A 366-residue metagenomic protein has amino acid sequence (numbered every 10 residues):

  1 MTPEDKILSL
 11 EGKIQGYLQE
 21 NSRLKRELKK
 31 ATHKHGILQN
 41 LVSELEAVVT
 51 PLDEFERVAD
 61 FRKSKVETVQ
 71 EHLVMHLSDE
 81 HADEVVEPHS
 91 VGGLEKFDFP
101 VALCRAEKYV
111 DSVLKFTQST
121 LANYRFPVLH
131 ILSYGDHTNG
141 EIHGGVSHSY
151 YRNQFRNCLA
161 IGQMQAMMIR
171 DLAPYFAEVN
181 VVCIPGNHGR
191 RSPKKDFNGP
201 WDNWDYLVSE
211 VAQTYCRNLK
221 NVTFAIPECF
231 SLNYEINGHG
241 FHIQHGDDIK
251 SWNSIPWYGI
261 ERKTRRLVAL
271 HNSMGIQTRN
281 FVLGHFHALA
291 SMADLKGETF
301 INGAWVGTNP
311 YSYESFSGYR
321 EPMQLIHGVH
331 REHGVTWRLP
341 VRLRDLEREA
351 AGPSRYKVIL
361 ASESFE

Functional and structural regions predicted by a protein language model:
P3-S9, K13-G16, E20-R23, E27-I37 (+2 more regions): Heptad-repeat coiled-coil/leucine-zipper oligomerization helices
L10, A31, D60-E80, P88 (+1 more regions): Core catalytic region of metal-dependent phosphoesterases/phosphodiesterases, especially metallo-beta-lactamase-like
L45-K65: Coiled-coil termination/hinge junctions
E67-V69, N123-R125, E235, H271-Q277: Flexible, charged surface loops at secondary-structure boundaries
H81-A82, T138-N139, H188-R190, D248-I249 (+2 more regions): Short, solvent-exposed loop/turn segments at secondary-structure junctions
A173, P200-C229, N237-H242, D247-L343: Conserved beta-sheet core of the metallophosphoesterase superfamily
E332-E366: A short C-terminal boundary segment appended to hydrolase-like catalytic domains
